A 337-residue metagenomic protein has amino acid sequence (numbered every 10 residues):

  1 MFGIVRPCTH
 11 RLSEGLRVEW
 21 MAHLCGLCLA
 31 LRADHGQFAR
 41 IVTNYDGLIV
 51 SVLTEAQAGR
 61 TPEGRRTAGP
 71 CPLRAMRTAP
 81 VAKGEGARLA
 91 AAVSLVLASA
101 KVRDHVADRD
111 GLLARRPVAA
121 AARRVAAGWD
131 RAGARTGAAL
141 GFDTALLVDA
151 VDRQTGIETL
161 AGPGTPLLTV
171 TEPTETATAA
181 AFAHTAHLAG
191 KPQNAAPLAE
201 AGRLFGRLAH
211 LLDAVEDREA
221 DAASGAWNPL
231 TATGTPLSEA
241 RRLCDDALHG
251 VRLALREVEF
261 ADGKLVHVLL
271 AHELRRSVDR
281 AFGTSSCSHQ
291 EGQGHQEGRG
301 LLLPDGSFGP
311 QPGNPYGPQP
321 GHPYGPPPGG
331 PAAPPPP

Functional and structural regions predicted by a protein language model:
M1-P173, F182-E200, A214-A223, A240-L243 (+1 more regions): Acidic catalytic motifs of isoprenoid enzymes
T178-A181, G202, L269-E273: Short alpha-helical scaffolding segments that buttress acidic/His motifs in well-ordered protein cores
L198-L208: Membrane-embedded alpha-helical segments that form the functional core of polytopic membrane enzymes, especially those
L208-A214: Conserved beta-strand-loop-short alpha-helix elements that form and flank the Mn2+/Mg2+-coordinating active site
R218-F282: Accessory, usually C-terminal, subdomains that scaffold auxiliary metal cofactors
S288-P337: Intrinsically disordered, low-complexity Pro/Gly-rich regions
